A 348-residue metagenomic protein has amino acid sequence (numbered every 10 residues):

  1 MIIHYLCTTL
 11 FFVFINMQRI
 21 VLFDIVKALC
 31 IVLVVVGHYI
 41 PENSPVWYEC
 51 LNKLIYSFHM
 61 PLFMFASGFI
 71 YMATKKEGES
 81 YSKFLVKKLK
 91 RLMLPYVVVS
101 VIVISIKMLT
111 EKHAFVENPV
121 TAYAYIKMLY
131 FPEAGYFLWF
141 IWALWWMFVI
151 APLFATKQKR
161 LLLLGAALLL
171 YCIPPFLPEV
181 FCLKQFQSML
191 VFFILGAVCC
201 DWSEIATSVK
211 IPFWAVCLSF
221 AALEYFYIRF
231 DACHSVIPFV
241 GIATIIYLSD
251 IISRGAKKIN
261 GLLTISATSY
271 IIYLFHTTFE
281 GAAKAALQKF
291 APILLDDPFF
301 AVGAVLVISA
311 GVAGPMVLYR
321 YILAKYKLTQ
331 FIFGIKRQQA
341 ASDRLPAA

Functional and structural regions predicted by a protein language model:
H4-A348: Alpha-helical transmembrane segments and their immediate juxtamembrane cytosolic regions
